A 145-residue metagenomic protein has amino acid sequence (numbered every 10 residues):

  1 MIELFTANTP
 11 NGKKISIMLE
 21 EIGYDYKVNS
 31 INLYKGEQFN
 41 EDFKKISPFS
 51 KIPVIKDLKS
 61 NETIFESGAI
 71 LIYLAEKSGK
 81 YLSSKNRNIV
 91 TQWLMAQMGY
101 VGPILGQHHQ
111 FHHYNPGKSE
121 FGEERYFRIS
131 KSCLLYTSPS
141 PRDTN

Functional and structural regions predicted by a protein language model:
M1-R125: GST-like domain detector, emphasizing the conserved glutathione-binding G-site in the N-terminal thioredoxin-like
F127-L135: Short, charged, amphipathic alpha-helices and their helix-cap/turn boundaries
Y136-N145: Single conserved hydrophobic/aromatic residue that forms the stacking wall/gate of nucleotide- or nucleobase-binding
